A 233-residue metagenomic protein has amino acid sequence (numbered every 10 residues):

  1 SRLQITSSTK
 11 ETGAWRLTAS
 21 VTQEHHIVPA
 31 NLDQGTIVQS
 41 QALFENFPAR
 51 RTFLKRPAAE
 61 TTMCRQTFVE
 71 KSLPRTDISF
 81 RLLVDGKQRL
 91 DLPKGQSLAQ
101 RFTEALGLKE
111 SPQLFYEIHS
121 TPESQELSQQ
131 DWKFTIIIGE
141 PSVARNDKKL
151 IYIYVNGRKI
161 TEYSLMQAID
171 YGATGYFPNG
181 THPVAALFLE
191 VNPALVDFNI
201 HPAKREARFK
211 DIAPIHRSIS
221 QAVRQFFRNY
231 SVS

Functional and structural regions predicted by a protein language model:
S1-S233: N-terminal phosphate-binding caps/lids of nucleotide- and nucleic-acid-binding domains
